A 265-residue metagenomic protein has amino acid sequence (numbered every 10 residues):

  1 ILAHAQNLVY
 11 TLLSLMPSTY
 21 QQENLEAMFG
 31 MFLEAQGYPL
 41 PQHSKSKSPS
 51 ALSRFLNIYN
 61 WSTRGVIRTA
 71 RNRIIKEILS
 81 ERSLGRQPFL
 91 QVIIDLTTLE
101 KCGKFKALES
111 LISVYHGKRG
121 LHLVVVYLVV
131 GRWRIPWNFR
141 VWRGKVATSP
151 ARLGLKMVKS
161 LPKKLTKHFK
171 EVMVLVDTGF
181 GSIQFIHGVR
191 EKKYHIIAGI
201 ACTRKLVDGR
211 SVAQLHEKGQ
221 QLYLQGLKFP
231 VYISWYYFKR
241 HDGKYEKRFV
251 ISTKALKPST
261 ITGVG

Functional and structural regions predicted by a protein language model:
I1-E26, R68, G85-L90, K101 (+1 more regions): Single, function-defining residue in the core of a domain
I1-G65: Gly/serine-rich nucleotide phosphate-binding loop at the start of the catalytic core of nucleotide/ADP-ribose-handling
Q22-E23, S46, G117-G120, R152: Generic alpha-helical scaffold signal
F32-L33, I58-G131: Active-site-proximal, Lys/Arg-enriched surface segment that forms a nucleic-acid-binding/basic interface patch
Q36-P39, V130-I135: Short helix-capping/linker segments at secondary-structure and domain boundaries
H43, L52, I94, V126 (+3 more regions): Generic structural hydrophobic/aromatic packing signal, biased to beta-strands
K45, P49-Y59, T63-I78, R82 (+3 more regions): A broadly tuned "polar low-complexity/structure-edge" signature
